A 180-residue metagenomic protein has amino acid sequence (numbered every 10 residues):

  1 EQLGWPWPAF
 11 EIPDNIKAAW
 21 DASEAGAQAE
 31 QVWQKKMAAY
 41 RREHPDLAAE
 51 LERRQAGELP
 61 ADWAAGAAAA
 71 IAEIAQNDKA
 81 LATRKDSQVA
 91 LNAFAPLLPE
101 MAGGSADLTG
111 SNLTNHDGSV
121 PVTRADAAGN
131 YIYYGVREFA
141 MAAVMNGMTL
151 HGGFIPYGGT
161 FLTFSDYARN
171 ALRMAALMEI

Functional and structural regions predicted by a protein language model:
E1-R137, G147: Conserved acidic/glycine
Y133-I180: Conserved thiamine diphosphate
